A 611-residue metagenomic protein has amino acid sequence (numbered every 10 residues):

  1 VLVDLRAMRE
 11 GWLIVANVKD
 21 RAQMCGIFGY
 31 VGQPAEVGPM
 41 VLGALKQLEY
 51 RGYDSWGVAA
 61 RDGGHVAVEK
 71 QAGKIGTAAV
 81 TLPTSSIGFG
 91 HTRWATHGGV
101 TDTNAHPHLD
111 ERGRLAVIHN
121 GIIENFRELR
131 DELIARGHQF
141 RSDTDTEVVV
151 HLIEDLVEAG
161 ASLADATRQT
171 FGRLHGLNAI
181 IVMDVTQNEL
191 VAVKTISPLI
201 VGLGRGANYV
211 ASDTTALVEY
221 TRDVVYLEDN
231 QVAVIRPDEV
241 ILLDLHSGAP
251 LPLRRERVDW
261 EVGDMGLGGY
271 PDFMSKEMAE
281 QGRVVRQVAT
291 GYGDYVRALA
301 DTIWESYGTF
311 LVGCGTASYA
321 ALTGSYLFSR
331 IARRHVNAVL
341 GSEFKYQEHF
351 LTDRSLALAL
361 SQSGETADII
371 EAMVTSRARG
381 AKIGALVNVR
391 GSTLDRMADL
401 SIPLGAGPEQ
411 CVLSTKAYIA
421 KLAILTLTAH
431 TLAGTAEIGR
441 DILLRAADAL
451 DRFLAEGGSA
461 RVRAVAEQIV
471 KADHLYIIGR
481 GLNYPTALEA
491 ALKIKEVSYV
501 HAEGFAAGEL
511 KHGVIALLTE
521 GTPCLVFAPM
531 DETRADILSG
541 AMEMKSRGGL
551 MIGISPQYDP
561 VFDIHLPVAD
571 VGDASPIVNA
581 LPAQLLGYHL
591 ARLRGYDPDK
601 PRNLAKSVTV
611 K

Functional and structural regions predicted by a protein language model:
L13-L267, P271, E280, R286-T290 (+4 more regions): Conserved short alpha-helical segments that host acidic/polar catalytic motifs at enzyme active sites
P34-V37, D155-S162, N188-E189, H430-G439 (+2 more regions): Short helix-capping/linker segments at secondary-structure and domain boundaries
H91-T103, R286-A300, G324-L360, T366 (+1 more regions): Glycine-rich oxoanion-binding loops at beta->alpha junctions
L177-A207, V470-E496, D531-T533, L538: Acidic/histidine-rich
M274, E280-F310, R379, L400-P523 (+1 more regions): Active-site phosphate/pyrophosphate-binding segments
D301-R445, R480, F527-D573, L586: Glycine-rich phosphate-binding loops that contact phosphosugars or nucleotide phosphates
D570-R592, Y596-P598: Internal helix-turn-beta structural module
